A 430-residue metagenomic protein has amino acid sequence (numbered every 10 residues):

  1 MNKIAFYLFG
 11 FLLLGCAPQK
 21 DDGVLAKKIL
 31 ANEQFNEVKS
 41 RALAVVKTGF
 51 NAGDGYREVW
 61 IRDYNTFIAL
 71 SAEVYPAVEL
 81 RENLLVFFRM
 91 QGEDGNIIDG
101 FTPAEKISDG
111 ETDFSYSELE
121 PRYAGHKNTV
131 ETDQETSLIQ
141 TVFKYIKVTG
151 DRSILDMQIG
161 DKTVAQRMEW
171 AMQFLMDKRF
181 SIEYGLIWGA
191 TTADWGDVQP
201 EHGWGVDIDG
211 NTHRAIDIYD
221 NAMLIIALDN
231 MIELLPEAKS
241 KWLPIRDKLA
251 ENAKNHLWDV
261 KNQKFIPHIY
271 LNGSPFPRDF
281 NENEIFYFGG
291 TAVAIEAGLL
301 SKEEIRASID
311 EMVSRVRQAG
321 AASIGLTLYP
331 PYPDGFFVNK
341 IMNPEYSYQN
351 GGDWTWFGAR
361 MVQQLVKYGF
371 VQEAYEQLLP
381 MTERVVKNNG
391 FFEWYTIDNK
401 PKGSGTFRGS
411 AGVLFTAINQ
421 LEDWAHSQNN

Functional and structural regions predicted by a protein language model:
M1-K20: Bacterial Sec-dependent N-terminal signal peptides
G15-R57, R152-M176, L235-P236, S240 (+2 more regions): Acidic/polar, glycine-enriched structural segments that form the non-catalytic walls/loops of the carbohydrate-binding
D21-L43, V59-W60, I97-D99, F180-G189 (+4 more regions): Catalytic cores of carbohydrate-active enzymes
N36-V46, S108-S117, W195-G205, F265 (+3 more regions): Active-site-adjacent bridging/hinge elements
K47-N65, A72-V74, E120-D133, V206-M223 (+4 more regions): Solvent-exposed loop and edge beta-strand segments that line ligand/cofactor-binding and catalytic clefts
R57-L85, R89-I187, I218-N221, G352-A374 (+2 more regions): Aromatic-rich carbohydrate-recognition surfaces in CAZymes
L84, I159, L228, A250 (+2 more regions): Inward-facing hydrophobic residues that define packing positions of alpha-helical scaffold repeats
K248-A253, G298-I305, S323, P331 (+1 more regions): Long, repeat-rich segments with strong aromatic
